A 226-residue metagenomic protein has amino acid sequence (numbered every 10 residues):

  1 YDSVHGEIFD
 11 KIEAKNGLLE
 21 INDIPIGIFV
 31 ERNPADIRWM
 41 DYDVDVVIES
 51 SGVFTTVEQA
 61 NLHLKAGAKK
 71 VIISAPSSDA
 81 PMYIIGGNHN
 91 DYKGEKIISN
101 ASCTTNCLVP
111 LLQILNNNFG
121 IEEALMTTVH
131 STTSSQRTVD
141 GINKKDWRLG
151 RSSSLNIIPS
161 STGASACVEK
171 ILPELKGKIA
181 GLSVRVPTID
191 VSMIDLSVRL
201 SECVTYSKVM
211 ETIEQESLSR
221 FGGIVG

Functional and structural regions predicted by a protein language model:
Y1-G150: N-terminal Rossmann-like NAD(P) cofactor-binding subdomain of oxidoreductases, focused on the glycine-rich
Y1-R38, E122-G226: C-terminal substrate-binding/catalytic lobe of Rossmann-fold NAD(P)-dependent oxidoreductases
